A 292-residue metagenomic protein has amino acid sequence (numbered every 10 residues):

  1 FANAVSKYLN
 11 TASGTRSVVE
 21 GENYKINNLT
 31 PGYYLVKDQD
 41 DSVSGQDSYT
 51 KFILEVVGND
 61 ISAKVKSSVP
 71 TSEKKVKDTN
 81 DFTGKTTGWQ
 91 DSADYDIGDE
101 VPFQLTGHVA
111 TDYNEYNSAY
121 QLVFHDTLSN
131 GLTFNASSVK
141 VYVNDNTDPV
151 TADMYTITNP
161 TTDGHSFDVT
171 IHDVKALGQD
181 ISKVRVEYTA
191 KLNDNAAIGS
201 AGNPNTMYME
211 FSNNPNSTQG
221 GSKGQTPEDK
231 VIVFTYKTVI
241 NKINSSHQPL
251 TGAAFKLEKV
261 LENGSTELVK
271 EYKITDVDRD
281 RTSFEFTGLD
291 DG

Functional and structural regions predicted by a protein language model:
F1-G292: Solvent-exposed loop/turn and edge beta-strand elements of beta-rich ligand-binding domains
